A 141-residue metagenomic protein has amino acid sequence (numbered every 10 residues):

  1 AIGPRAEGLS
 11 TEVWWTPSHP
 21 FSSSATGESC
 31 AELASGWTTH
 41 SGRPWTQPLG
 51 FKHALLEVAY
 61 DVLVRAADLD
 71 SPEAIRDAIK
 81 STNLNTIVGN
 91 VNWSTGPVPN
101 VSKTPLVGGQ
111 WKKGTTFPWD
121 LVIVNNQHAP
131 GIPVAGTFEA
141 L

Functional and structural regions predicted by a protein language model:
A1-H53, V64-R65, V122-L141: Extracellular/periplasmic periplasmic-binding protein-like sensory domains
A1-I2, A78-S81: Venus flytrap/periplasmic-binding-protein-like
E7, T82-L141: Solvent-exposed, acidic/polar segments of extracytosolic/periplasmic ligand-binding ectodomains
T16-G27, L69-D70, S94-P99, K112-F117: Short, charged helix-to-loop "capping" segments that act as catalytic/coupling loops
W45-L55, I75-R76, V88-G96: Short catalytic/ligand-gating loop segments at beta-alpha or beta-beta junctions within enzyme catalytic domains
V58-V62: A general alpha-helix detector
V64-D77: Short, charged, surface-exposed loops that flank catalytic or proteolytic processing sites
